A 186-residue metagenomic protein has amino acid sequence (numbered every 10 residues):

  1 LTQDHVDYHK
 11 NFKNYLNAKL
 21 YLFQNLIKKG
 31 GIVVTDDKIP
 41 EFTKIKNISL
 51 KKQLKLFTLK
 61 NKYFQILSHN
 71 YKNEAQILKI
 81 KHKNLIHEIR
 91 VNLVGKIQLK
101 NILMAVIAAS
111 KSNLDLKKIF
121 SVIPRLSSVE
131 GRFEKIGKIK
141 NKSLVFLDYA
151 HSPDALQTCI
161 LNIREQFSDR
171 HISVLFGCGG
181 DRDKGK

Functional and structural regions predicted by a protein language model:
L1-K46, P153-Q157: Flexible active-site lid/hinge loop adjacent to a nucleotide/diphosphate and Mg2+-phosphate binding pocket
L1-Y8, Y21, T43-E88, R125 (+2 more regions): Extended acidic/charged loop-beta regions that coordinate divalent cations and stabilize anionic phosphate/carboxylate
K13-N17, Q24, T43-N47, I77-K79 (+2 more regions): Replace "anionic and nucleotidyl ligands
Y15, V34, I66, N101 (+2 more regions): Residue-level signal for inorganic ion chemistry
L26-I32, L50-L54, R170: A short helix->loop->beta-strand "cap" motif at the edges of active sites that frequently abuts
D36, L56-K60, L175: Generic beta-sheet signal
I39-K44, Y63, R182-G185: Short, charged/polar "capping" segments at the starts of alpha-helices and the immediately preceding loops
N73-E74, H82-K186: Nucleotide phosphate-binding/pyrophosphate-handling subdomain across enzymes that bind or process nucleotide phosphates
